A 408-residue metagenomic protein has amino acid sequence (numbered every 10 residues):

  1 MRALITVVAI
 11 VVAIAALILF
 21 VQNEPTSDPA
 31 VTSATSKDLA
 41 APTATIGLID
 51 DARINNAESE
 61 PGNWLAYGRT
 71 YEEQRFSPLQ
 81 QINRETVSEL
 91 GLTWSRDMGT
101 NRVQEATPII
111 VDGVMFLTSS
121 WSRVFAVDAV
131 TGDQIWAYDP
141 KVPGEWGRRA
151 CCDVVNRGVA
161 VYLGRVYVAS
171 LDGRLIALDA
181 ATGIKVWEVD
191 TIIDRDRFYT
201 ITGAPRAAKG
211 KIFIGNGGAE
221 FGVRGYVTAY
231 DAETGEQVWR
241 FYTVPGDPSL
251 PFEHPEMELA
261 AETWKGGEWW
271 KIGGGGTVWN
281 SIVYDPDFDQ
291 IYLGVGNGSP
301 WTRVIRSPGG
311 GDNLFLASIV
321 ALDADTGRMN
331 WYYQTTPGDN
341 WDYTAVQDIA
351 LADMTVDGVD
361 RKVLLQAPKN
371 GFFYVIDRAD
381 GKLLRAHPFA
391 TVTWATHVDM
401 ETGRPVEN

Functional and structural regions predicted by a protein language model:
T6-Q22: Hydrophobic alpha-helical membrane-insertion segments, chiefly the h-region of N-terminal signal peptides
P29-L92, P248-E258: Blade/loop signatures of beta-propeller domains
W64-G68, V103-R123, R148-R174, T200-F221 (+3 more regions): Repeat-blade elements of multi-bladed beta-propeller folds
E73, S77-I192: N-terminal cofactor/phosphate-binding cores enriched in small/glycine residues, especially glycine-rich loops such as
R96-I109, A137-A160, E188-A204, Y242-S281 (+4 more regions): Extracytoplasmic beta-rich repeat domains
D128-T131, K141, D179-T182, D231-T234 (+2 more regions): Short loop/turn segments that connect beta-strands within beta-propeller blades
T202-T234, N340-N408: Repeat-solenoid scaffold signature
